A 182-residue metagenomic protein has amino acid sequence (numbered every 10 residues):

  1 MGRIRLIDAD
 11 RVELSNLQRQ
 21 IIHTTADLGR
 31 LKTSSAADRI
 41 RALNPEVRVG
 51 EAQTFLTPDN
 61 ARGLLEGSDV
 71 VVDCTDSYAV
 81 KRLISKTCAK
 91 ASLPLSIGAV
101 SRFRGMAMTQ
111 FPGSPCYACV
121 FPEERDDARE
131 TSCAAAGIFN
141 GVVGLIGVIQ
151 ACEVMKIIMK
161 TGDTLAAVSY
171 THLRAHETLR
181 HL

Functional and structural regions predicted by a protein language model:
M1-R3: Conserved S-adenosyl-L-methionine
I7-L43: Glycine-rich phosphate-binding loop and adjoining beta1-alpha1-beta2 segment of Rossmann-like nucleotide-binding folds
A36, I40, I84, T171: Aromatic/hydrophobic pocket-lining residues that form π-stacking "cages" and hydrophobic walls in ligand
L43-V49: A structural motif corresponding to the C-terminal end of an alpha-helix and its immediate exit/capping segment
V49-A52, L56-T57, G67-I149, E153-D163 (+1 more regions): E1/E1-like adenylate-forming module used to activate ubiquitin-like modifiers and sulfur-carrier proteins
D59-A61: Short acidic active-site motifs
T171-H181: Conserved small/polar residues in nucleotide/adenosyl-binding loops
